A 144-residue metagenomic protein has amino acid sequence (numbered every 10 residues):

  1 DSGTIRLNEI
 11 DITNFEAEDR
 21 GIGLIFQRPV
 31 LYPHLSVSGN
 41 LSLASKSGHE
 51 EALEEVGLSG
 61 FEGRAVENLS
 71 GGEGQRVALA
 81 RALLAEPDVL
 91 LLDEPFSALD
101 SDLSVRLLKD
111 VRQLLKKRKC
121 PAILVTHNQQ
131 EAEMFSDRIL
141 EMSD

Functional and structural regions predicted by a protein language model:
T4-Q27: ABC ATPase NBD coupling module
G48-F61, E67, R112-K116: Conserved ABC ATPase "signature" region
A65-L69, E73-Q75: Conserved ABC ATPase signature
L79: Hydrophobic anchor residue at the start of the ABC signature
E86: Conserved catalytic motifs of ABC-family nucleotide-binding domains
L90-E94: Catalytic Walker B motif of ABC-type/P-loop ATPase nucleotide-binding domains
K119-V125: Conserved H-loop
